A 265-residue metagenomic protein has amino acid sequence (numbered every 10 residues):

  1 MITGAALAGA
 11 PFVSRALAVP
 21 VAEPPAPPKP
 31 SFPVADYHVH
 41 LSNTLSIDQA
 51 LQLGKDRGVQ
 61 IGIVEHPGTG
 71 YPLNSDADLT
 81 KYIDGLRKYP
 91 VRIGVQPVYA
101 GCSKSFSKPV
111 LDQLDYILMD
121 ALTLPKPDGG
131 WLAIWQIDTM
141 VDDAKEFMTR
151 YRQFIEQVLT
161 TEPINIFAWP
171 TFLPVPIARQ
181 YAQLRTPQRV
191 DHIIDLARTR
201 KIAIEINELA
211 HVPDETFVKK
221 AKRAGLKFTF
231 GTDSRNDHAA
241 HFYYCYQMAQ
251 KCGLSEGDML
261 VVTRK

Functional and structural regions predicted by a protein language model:
M1-A18: N-terminal export signals
V19-F32, Y181-K265: Charged catalytic cores and adjacent phosphate/nucleic-acid-binding surfaces used for phosphate/nucleic-acid chemistry
V19-G101, L173-Q183, P187, H192-I193 (+1 more regions): An N-terminally biased module of ancient metal coordination in phosphate/nucleic-acid-related enzymes
H38, I117, W169, I204 (+1 more regions): Divalent metal-coordination and catalytic microenvironments
L53-G54, P109, V158, A197 (+2 more regions): Generic structural signal for hydrophobic
R57, D112-Q113, A224, C252: Short, structured coil segments at secondary-structure junctions
P72-L73, K126-G130, H238-Y243: Short, charged, surface-exposed secondary-structure boundary motifs
S75-T199, L254: Extended substrate/RNA-proximal surfaces in nucleic-acid metabolism proteins
